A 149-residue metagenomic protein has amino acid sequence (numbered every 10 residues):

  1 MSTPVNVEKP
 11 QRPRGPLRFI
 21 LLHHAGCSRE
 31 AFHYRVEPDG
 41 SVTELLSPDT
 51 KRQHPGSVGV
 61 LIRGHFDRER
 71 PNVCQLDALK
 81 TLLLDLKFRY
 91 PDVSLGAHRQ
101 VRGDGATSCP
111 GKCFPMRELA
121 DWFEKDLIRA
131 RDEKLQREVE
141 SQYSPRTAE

Functional and structural regions predicted by a protein language model:
M1-D49: Short, conserved "active-site rim" segments that organize catalytic pockets and cofactor/ligand binding
M1-L17, R63-E149: Basic/polar, cationic surfaces and motifs that engage anionic cell-wall and phosphate/carboxylate ligands
S28-E30, H54, R89-P91: Short loop/turn segments at connectors of secondary-structure elements within structured domains
T43-V73: Peptidoglycan-targeting cell-wall enzymes and recognition modules
